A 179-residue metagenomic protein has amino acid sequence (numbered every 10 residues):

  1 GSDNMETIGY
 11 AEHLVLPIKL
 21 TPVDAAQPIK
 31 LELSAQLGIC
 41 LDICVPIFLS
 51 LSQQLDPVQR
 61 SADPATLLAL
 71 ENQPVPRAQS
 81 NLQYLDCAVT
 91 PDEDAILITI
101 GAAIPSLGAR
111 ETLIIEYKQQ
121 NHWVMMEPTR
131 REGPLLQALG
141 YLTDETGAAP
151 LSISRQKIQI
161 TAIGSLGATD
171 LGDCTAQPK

Functional and structural regions predicted by a protein language model:
G1-K179: Extracellular/lumen-exposed scaffold segments
